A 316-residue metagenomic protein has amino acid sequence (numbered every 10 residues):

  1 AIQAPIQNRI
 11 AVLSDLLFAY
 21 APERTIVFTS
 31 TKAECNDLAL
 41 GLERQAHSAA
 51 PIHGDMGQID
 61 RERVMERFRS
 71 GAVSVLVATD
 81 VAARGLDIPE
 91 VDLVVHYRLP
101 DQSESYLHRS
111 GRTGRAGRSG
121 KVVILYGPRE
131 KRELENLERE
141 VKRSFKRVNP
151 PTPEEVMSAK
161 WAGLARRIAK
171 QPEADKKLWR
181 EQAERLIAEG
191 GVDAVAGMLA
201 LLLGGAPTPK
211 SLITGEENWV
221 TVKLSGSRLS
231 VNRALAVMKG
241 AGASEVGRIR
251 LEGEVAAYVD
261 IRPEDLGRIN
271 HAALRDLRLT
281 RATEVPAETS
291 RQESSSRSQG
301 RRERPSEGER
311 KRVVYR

Functional and structural regions predicted by a protein language model:
A1-E43, E181-Q182: Conserved interdomain hinge at the start of the Helicase C-terminal
Q3, F28-T29, V95-R98, L125-G127 (+1 more regions): Conserved beta-strand segments of the P-loop GTPase G domain that flank and frequently precede/overlap
Q3-Q7, T31-A33, D55-Q58, P100 (+3 more regions): Loop/turn elements at beta-strand to alpha-helix junctions within RNA-recognition modules
I10-S14, E62, L107, L235: Short, well-ordered alpha-helical scaffold segments within catalytic/effector domains
T29, T79-V81, N149: Short secondary-structure boundary segments
L40-G41, Q45-E140: Conserved RecA-like helicase motor core of SF1/SF2 enzymes
R118-R316: Arginine-glycine-biased low-complexity disordered regions
